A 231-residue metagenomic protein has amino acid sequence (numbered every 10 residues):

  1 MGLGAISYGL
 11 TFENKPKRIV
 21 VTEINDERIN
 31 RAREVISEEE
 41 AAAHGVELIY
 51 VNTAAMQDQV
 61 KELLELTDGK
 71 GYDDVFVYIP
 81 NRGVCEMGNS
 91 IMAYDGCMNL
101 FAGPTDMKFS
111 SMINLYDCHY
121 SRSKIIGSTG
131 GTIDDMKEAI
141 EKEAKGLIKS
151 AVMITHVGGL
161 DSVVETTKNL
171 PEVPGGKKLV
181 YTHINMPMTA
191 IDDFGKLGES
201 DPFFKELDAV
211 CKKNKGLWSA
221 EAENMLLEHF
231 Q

Functional and structural regions predicted by a protein language model:
M1-A54: Mid-domain Rossmann-like dinucleotide-binding core that forms the NAD(H)/NADP(H) cofactor-binding site
F12, S90-Y94, F101: Conserved helix-to-beta-strand junction in the class I
K17, G96-C97: Glycine-centered, small-residue-biased loops immediately flanking beta-strands in adenine/cofactor-binding cores
N25, A102-D106, G130: Short, acidic/turn-prone active-site loops that include or flank metal/cofactor- and phosphate-binding residues
R31-A43, A54-E65, K70, G83-S90 (+1 more regions): C-terminal hydrophobic helical "lid"/dimerization subdomain of Rossmann-like NAD(P)H-dependent oxidoreductases
D73-F76: N-terminal Rossmann-like NAD(P) cofactor-binding module of classical short-chain dehydrogenase/reductase
R82-E86, S90, A102-R122, M136-E138: Rossmann-fold NAD(P)-binding glycine/threonine-rich loop
K124-K142: Active-site capping/gating segments
